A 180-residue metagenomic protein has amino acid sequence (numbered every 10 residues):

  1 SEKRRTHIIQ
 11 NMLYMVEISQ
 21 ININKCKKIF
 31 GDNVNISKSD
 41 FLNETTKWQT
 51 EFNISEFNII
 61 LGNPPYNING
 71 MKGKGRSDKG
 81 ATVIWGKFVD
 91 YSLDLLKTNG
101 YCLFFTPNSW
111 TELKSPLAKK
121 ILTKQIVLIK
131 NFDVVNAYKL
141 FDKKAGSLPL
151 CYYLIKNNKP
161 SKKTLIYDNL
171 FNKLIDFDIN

Functional and structural regions predicted by a protein language model:
S1-V134, I155-N169: SAM-dependent methyltransferase catalytic region
N136-N180: C-terminal substrate-recognition regions of SAM-dependent nucleic acid methyltransferases
